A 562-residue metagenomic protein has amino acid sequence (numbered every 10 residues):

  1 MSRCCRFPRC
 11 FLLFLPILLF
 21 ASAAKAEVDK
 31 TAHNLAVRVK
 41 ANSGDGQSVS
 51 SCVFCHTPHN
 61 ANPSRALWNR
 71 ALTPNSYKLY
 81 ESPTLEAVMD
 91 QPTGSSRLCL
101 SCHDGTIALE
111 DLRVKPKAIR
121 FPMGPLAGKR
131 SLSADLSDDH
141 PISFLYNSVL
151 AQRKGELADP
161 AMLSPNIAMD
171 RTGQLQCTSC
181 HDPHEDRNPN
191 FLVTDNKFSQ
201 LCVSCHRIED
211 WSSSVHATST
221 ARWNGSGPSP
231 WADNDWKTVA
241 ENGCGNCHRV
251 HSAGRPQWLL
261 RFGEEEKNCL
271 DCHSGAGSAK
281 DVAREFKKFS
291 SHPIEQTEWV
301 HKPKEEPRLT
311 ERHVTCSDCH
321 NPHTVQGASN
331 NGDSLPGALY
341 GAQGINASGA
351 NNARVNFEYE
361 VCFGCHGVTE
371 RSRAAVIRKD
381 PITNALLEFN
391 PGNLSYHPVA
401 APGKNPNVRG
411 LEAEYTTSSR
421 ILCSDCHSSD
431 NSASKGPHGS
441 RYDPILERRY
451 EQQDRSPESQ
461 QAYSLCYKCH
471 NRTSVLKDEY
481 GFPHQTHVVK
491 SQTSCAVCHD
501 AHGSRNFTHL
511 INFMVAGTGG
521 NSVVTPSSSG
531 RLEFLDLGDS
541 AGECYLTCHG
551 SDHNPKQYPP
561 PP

Functional and structural regions predicted by a protein language model:
M1-L12: Bacterial N-terminal signal peptides that target proteins for export
C10-F20: Bacterial N-terminal signal peptides
S22-V53, T57-P562: C-type cytochrome heme-c attachment and multiheme electron-transfer modules
